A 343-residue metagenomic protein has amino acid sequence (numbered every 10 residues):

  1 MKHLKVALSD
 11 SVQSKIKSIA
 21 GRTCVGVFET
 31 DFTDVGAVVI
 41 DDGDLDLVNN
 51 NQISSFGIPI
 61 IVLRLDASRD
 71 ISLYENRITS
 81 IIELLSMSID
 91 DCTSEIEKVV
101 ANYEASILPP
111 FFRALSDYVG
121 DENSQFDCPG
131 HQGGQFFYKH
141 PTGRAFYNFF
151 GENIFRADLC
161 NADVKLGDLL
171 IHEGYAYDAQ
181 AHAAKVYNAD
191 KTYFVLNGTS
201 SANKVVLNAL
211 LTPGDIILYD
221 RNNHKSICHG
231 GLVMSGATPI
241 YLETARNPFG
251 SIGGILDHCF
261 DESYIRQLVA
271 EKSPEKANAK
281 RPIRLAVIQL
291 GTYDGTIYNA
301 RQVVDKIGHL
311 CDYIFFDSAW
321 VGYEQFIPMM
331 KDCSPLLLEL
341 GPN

Functional and structural regions predicted by a protein language model:
M1-I16, D163: A short, flexible N-terminal coil/short beta segment enriched in small residues
M1-K5, T33, D190, P213-G214: A short, charged/proline- and glycine-enriched loop that marks the coil->beta-strand transition at the N-terminal
A7-D10, R22-T30, D41-I58, R64-S72 (+4 more regions): Conserved PLP-enzyme active-site core in the AAT-like
K15-T23: A short, Lys/Arg-enriched amphipathic alpha-helix followed by its capping loop at the start of a domain
V35-V39: Active-site beta3 strand of CheY-like receiver
I58, V62, T79-G174: N-terminal "arm"/small-domain region of PLP-dependent enzymes with the aminotransferase-like
I89, E104, L108, F112 (+7 more regions): Generic structural signal for well-ordered, non-membrane alpha-helical segments in soluble metabolic enzymes
E152-A202: Conserved N-terminal alpha-helix of the aminotransferase class I/II PLP-enzyme fold
